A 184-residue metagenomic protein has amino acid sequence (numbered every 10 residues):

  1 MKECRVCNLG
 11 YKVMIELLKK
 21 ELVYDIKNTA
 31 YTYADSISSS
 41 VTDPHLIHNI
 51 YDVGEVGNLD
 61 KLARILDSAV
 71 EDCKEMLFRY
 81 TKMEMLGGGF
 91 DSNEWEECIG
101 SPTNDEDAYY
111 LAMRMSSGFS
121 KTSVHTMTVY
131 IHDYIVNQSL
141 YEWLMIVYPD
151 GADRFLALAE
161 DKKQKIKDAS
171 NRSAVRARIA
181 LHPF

Functional and structural regions predicted by a protein language model:
M1-V124, L158-E160, Q164-F184: Conserved short "hinge" loops at termini or chain/domain junctions
E71, D133-I146: Short, hydrophobic/amphipathic alpha-helical patches that form generic packing surfaces within helical domains
V124-D133: Structural motif
V147-P149, K163-Q164: Mixed-charge, glycine-accented linear interaction segment located at domain edges/termini
Y148-L158: Short conserved catalytic/interaction loops centered on acidic-Pro-aromatic/His motifs
